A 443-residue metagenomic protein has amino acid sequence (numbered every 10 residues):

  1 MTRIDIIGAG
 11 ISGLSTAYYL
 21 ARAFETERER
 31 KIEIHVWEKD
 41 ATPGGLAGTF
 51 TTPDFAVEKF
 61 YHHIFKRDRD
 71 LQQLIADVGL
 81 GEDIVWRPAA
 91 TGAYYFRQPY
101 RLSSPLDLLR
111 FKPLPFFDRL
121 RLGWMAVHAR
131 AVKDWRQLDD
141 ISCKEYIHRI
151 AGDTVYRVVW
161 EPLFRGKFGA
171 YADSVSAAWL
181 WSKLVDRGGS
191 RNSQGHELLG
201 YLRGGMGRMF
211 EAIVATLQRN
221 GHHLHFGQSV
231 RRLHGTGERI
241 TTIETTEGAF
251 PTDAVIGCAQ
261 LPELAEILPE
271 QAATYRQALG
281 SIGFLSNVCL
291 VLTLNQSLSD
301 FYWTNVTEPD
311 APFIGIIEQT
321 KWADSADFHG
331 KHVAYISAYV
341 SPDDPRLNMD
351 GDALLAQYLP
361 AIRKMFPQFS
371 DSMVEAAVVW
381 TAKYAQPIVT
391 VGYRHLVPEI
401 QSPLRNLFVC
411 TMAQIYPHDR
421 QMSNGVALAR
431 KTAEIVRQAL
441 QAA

Functional and structural regions predicted by a protein language model:
M1-S12: Beta1/beta-strand and adjacent pyrophosphate-binding region of the FAD-binding site in flavoprotein oxidoreductases
S12, T42, P262: Conserved Rossmann-like nucleotide-cofactor binding loop
A21-T51: Glycine-rich FAD pyrophosphate-binding loop
P53-W135, R149, P162: Dinucleotide-binding Rossmann-like beta1-alpha1 core, especially the glycine-rich loop that anchors the ADP
L114, G123-G235, C258: Active-site/ligand-binding neighborhood in enzyme catalytic cores
S229-Y335, Y339-N348, D352, A356-F369 (+1 more regions): Mid-domain catalytic core of redox enzymes that form a hydrophobic substrate pocket/lid adjacent to a catalytic redox
A323-H329, T381-V409, A413-Y416: FAD-binding beta-loop-beta segment adjacent to the flavin cofactor pocket
Q414-V436, L440: A conserved FAD-binding loop/helix module that cradles the flavin
